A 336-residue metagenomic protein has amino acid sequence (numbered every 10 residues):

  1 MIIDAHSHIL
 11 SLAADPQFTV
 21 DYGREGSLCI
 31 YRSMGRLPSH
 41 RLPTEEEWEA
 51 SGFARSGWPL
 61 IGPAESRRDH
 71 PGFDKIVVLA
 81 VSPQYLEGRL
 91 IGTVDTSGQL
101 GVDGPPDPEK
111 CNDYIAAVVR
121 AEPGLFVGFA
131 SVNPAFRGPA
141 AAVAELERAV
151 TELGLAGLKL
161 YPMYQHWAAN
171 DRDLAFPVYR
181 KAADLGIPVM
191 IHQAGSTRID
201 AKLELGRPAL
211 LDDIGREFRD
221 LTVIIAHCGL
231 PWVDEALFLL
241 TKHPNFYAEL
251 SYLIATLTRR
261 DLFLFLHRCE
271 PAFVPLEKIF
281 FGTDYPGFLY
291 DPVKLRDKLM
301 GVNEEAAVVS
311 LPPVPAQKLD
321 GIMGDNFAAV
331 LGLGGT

Functional and structural regions predicted by a protein language model:
M1-A5, L12-D69, A144, R148 (+2 more regions): Mid-to-C-terminal alpha-helical segments outside catalytic/metal-binding sites
H6, I115, A149, L158 (+7 more regions): Conserved, mostly hydrophobic/aromatic
H6-L12, H192, H227: Histidine-centered divalent metal-coordination motifs
L28-L60, A64-T93, S97-G98, L125-N133 (+2 more regions): Divalent metal-dependent hydrolysis catalytic cores, especially in the metallo-beta-lactamase
P59-E65, K110-I115, A142-E145, P208-L211 (+2 more regions): Alpha-helical scaffolding within the catalytic cores of extracellular/periplasmic polymer-degrading hydrolases
S66-I76, I115-F126, L185, I214-T222 (+2 more regions): A structural motif corresponding to the C-terminal end of an alpha-helix and its immediate exit/capping segment
P83-T197, A201-L205: Active-site gating/metal-coordination segments in enzymes
L153-G157, Y164-F281, L289: Catalytic pocket-lining loop regions of alpha/beta-barrel enzymes, especially the amidohydrolase/enolase/GH5 lineages
